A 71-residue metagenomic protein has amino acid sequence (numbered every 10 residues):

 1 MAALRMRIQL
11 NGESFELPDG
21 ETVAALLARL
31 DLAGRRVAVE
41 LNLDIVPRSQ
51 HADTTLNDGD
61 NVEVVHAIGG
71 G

Functional and structural regions predicted by a protein language model:
M1-G70: Ubiquitin-like/PB1-type beta-grasp interaction modules and other compact soluble beta-rich domains
